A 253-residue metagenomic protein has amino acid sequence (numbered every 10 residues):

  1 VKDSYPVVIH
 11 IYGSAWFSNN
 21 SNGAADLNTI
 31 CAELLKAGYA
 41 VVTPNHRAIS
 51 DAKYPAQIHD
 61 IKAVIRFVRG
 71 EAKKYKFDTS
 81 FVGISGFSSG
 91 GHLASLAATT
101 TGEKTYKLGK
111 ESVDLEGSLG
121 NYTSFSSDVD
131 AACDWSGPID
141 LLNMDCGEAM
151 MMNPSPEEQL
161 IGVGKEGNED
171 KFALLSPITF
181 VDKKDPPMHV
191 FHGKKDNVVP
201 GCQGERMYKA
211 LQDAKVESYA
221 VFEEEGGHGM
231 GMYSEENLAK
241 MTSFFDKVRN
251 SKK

Functional and structural regions predicted by a protein language model:
S4-A15: Short beta-strand element of the alpha/beta-hydrolase
N22-T43: Short amphipathic alpha-helix adjacent to the substrate-entry channel of hydrolases
A52-K73: Alpha/beta-hydrolase active-site loop
R66-G147: Primarily recognizes the serine-hydrolase "nucleophile elbow" in alpha/beta-hydrolase and SGNH/GDSL folds
E103-G120, N143-F180, P186: Mobile cap/lid helix-loop segments that gate and shape the active-site cleft of serine hydrolases
K184, H189-H192, D196: Short beta-strand/loop motif that positions the catalytic acidic residue of the alpha/beta-hydrolase fold
N197-R206: Conserved alpha/beta-hydrolase "acid-adjacent" motif
Q212-H228: Catalytic histidine neighborhood in serine/cysteine hydrolases with alpha/beta-hydrolase-type architecture
